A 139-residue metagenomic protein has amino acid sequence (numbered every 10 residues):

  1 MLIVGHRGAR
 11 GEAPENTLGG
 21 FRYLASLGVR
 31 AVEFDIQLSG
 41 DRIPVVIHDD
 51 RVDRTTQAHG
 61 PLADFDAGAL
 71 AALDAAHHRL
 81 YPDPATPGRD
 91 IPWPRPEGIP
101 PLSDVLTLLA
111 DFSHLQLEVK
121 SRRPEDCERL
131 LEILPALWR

Functional and structural regions predicted by a protein language model:
M1-E12, H77-H78, P84-G88: N-terminal small/glycine-rich loop or linker at the start of catalytic domains across soluble metabolic enzymes
L2-V4, A31, P44, H114-Q116: Structural preference for beta-strand elements that scaffold enzyme active sites
R7, F34-I36, V119-S121: A cross-domain feature marking catalytic cores of carbohydrate-active enzymes and several ubiquitous metabolic/repair
E12-A13, D126: Secondary-structure boundary/capping motif
A13-Y23, G98-V105: Short, acidic/polar
Y23-L38: Catalytic domains of carbohydrate-active enzymes, especially glycoside hydrolases
G40-R42, H48: Short acidic-glycine loop/turn motifs at beta-strand connectors
H48-R139: Metal-dependent phosphodiesterase/phospholipase catalytic core, i.e., the His/Asp/Glu-rich active-site region
